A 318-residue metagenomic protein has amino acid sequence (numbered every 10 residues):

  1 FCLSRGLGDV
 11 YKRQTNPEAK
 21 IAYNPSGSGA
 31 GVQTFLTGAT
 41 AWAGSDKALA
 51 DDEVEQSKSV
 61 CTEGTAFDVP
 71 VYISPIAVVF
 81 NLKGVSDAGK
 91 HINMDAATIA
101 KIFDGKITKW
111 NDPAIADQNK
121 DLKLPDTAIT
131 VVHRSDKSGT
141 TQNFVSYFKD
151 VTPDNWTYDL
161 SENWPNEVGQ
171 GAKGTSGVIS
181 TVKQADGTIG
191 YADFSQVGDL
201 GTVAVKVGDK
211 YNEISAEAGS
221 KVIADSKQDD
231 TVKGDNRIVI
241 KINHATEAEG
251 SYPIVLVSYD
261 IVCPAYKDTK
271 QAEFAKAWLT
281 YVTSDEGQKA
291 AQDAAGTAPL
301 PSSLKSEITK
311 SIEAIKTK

Functional and structural regions predicted by a protein language model:
F1-Y11: Single conserved hydrophobic/aromatic residue that forms the stacking wall/gate of nucleotide- or nucleobase-binding
G8, G27-G31, S74, D95-T98 (+9 more regions): Stable alpha-helical elements in mature extracytoplasmic
T15, A22, S28-G64, V78-F80 (+1 more regions): Pocket-flanking alpha-helical
N16-E18, A30, T40, G64-A66 (+5 more regions): Extracytoplasmic
V32-T34, A41, K137-V232: Ligand-binding pocket segment of bilobal, Venus flytrap-like solute-binding proteins
E63-V131: A conserved helix-loop-strand patch within extracytoplasmic ligand-binding domains of the periplasmic binding
K83-I92, K109, K137-T140, D154 (+1 more regions): Short helix-loop capping/hinge motifs at secondary-structure junctions, enriched in acidic/polar residues
N119-T127, I242-K318: Extracellular/periplasmic juxtamembrane helices and adjacent flexible linkers that interface with membrane partners
